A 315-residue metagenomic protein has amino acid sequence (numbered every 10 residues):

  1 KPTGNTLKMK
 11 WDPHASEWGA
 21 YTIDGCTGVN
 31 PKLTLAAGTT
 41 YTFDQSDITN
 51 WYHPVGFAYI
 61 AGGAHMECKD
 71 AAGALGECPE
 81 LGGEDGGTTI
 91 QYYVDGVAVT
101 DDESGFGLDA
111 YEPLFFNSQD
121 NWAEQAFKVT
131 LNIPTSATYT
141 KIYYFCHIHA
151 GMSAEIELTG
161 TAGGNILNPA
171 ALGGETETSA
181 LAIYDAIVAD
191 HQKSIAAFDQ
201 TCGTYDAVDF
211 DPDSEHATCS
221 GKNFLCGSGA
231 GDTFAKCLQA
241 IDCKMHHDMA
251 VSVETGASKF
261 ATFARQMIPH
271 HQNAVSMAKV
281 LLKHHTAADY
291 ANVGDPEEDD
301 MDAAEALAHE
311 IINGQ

Functional and structural regions predicted by a protein language model:
G4-G19, G25, S46-Y52, A61-M66 (+9 more regions): Extracellular/periplasmic metallocenter environments
V29-T34: Short beta-strand segments of immunoglobulin-like
A36-A37, T138: Surface-exposed loops/turns
F43: Residue-level hotspots at or immediately adjacent to binding/recognition sites across diverse folds
L167-A235: N-terminal targeting/disorder module
D213-E215, D232-E254: Short alpha-helical hairpin
A288-E298: Short coil/linker segments at helix-helix boundaries
